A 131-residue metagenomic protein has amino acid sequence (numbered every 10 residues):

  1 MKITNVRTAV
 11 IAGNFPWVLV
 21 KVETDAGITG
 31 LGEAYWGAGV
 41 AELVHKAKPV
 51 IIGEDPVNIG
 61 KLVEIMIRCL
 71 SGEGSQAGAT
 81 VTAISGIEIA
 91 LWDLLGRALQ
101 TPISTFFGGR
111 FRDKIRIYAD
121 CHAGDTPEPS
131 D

Functional and structural regions predicted by a protein language model:
M1-G13, R97, T101-I115: N-terminal amphipathic alpha-helix/helix-capping segment at the start of soluble metabolic enzymes
M1-G30, Y35: Structured beta-strand/loop patches that form or line metal/cofactor-binding pockets in enzymes
T8, Q76-G78, A119: A short, structure-level motif marking secondary-structure boundaries and short turns
A12, A38, T126: Flexible, glycine-rich phosphate/dinucleotide-binding loops and adjacent beta-alpha linkers at cofactor/substrate
P16-V18, H45, I115: Residues at beta-strand starts and edge strands
E23-L99: Metal- or metallocofactor-binding catalytic centers and their adjacent structured scaffolds across diverse enzyme
D55-N58, P102, T126-P129: Helix N-cap and loop-to-helix transition residues
G108, D113-D131: Metal-dependent enolase-superfamily TIM-barrel catalytic cores that perform enediolate-based chemistry
